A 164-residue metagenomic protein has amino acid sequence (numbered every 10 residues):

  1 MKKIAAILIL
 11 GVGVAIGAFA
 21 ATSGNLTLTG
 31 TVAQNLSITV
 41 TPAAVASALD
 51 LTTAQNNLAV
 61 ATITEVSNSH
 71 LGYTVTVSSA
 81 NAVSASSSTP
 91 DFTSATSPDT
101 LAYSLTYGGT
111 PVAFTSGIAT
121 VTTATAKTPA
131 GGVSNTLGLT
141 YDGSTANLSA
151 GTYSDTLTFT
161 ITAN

Functional and structural regions predicted by a protein language model:
M1-A20: Gram-negative bacterial Sec-dependent N-terminal signal peptides
G13-A15, N56, T106, T110: Intrinsic disorder/low-complexity segments in short proteins, especially the signal peptide and propeptide regions
A20-S97, A119-N164: N-terminal small/polar-rich segments of proteins
S86-F114: A surface/secretory-pathway sequence property marking extracellular, secreted, or lumenal proteins enriched
